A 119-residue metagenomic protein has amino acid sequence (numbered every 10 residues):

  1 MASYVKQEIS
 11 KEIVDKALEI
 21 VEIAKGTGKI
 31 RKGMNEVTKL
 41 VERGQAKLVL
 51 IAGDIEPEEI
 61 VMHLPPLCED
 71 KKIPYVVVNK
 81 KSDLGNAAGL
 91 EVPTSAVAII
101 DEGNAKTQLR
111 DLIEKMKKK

Functional and structural regions predicted by a protein language model:
M1-Q45, G103-K119: Polybasic, low-complexity intrinsically disordered tails and interdomain linkers
Q7, E19, G28, G53 (+3 more regions): Flexible, active-site-adjacent loop/turn segments at secondary-structure boundaries
G33, V49, C68: Residue-level signature of catalytic and energy-coupling elements of molecular machines, predominantly ATP/GTP-dependent
V41, A46-I60, P65, I73-Y75: Extracellular/luminal Protease-associated
V61, P66-K119: Short basic, glycine-rich beta-strand/loop surfaces that mediate nucleic-acid
